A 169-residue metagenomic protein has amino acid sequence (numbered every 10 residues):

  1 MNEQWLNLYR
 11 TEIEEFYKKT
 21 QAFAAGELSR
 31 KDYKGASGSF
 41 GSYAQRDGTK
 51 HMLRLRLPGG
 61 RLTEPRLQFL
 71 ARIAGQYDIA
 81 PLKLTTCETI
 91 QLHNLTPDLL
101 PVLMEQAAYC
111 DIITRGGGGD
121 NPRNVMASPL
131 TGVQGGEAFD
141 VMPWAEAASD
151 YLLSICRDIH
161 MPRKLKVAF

Functional and structural regions predicted by a protein language model:
M1-L53, P65-F69, I73-Y77: Iron-sulfur (Fe-S) cluster-binding modules
A25-L28, K50-F169: Small-residue-enriched alpha-helical segments and adjacent helix-cap loops that form tight helix-helix packing
